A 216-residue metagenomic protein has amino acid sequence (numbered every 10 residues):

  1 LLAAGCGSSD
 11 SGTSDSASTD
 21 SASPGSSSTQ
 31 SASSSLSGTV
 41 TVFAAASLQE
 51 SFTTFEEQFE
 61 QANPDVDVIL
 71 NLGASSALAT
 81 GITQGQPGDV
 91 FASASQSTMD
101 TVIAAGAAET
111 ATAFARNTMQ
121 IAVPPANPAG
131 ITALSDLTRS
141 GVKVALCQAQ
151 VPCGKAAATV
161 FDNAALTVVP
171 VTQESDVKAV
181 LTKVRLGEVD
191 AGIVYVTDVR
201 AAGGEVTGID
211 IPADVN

Functional and structural regions predicted by a protein language model:
L2-G5: C-terminal motif of bacterial Sec signal peptides marking the signal peptidase cleavage site
G7-Q61, S76, T80-T83, S95-Q96 (+3 more regions): Exported/periplasmic ABC-transporter solute-binding proteins
V40, V66-V68, M119: Conserved beta-strand core positions
V66-D67, E109, V206: Secondary-structure boundary/capping positions in well-ordered alpha/beta enzyme cores
D89-S93: Periplasmic-binding protein-like
A111-M119: Short, glycine-/small- and polar/acidic-enriched structural segments that line small-molecule recognition paths
